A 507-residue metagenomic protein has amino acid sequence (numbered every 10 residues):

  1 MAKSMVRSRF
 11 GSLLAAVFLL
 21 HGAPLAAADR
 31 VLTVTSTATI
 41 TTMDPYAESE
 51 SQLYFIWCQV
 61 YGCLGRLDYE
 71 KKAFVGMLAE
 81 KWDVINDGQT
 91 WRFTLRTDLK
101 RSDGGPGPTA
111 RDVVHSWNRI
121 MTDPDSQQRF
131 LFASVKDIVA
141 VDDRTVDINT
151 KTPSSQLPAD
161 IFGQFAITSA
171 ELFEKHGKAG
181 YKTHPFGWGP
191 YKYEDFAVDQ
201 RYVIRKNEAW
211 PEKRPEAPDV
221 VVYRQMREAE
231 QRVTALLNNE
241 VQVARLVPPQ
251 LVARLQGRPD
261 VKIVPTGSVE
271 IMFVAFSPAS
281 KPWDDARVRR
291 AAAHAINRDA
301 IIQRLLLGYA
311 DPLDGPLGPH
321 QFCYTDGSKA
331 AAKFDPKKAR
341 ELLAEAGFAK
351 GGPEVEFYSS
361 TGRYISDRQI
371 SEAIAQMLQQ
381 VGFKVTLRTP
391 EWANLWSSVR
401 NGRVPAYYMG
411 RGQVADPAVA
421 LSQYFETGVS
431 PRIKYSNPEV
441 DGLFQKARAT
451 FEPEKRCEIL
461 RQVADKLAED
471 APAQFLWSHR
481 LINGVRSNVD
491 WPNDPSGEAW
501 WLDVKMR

Functional and structural regions predicted by a protein language model:
R9, T94, Q128-L172, D195: Surface-exposed binding/hinge segments that line and control ligand-binding clefts or catalytic entry sites
D29-L32, A197, K206, M272 (+4 more regions): Detector for C-terminal structural segments
T35-N86, H115-N118, H184-W188: N-terminal lobe/hinge region of extracytoplasmic solute-binding protein
A38-Y54, M77-A79, G105-P106, Q128-R129 (+4 more regions): A structural "hinge/loop" feature
D68-E70, F162-E216, V220, E230 (+2 more regions): Gly/Pro-rich hinge or "lid" segments in bacterial periplasmic/extracellular proteins
E80-S126, D147, A235, P282-D284: Aromatic- and charge-enriched surface segment that lines or borders ligand/interaction sites
A179, E208-R254, Q376, K384-T386: Ligand-site clamp/hinge motif
W283, P312-A346, R363-Q369: Structural transition elements
